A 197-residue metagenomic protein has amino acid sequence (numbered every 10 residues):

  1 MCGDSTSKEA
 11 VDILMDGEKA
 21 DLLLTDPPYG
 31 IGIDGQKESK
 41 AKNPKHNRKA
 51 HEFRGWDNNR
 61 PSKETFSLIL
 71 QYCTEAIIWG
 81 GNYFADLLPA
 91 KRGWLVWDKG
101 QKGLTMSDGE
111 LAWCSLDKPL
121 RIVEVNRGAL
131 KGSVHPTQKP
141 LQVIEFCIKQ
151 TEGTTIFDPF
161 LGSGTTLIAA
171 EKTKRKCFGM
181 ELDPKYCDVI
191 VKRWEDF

Functional and structural regions predicted by a protein language model:
M1-F157, S163-F197: Class I S-adenosyl-L-methionine-dependent methyltransferase catalytic core
